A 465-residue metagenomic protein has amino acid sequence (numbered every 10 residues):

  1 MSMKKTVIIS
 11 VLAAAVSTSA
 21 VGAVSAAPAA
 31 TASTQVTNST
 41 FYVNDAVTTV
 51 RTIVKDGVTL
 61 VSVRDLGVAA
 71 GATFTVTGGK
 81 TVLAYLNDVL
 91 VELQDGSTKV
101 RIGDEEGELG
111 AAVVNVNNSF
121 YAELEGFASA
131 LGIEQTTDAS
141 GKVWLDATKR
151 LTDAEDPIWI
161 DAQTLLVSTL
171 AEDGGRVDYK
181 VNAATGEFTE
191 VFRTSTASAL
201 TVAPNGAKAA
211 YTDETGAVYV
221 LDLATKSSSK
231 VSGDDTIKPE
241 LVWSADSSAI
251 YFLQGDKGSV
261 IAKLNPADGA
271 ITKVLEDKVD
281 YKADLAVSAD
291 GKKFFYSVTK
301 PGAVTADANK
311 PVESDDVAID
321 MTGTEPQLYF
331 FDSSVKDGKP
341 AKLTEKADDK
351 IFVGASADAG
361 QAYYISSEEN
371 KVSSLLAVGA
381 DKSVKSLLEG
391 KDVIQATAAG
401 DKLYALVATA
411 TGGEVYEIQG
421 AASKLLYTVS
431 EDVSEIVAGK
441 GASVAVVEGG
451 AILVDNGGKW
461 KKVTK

Functional and structural regions predicted by a protein language model:
S2-V177, V181, E187, T201 (+15 more regions): Primary recognition of N-terminal secretory signal peptides and signal-anchoring hydrophobic helices
T148-T152, E190-S195, V231-T236, L275-V279 (+4 more regions): Surface loop/turn motifs at the tips and blade-to-blade linkers of beta-strand repeat domains
V181-N182, L221-L223, A262-P266, Y329-S333 (+4 more regions): Hydrophobic/aromatic beta-strand positions that recur at structurally equivalent sites within the blades
A197-A199, P204-V220, D234-P239, L253-K263: Glycine- and small hydrophobic-enriched segments that form the cores of compact globular domains
S232, E240-Q254, I261-A262, V274-L275 (+1 more regions): Long, internal scaffold/assembly segments composed of regular secondary structure
S297-G323, S367: Short, conserved, GDST-rich strand-edge loop motifs in beta-rich repeat architectures
E389-Y416: Loop/turn-rich, solvent-exposed surfaces of beta-rich toroidal or solenoidal domains
T397, L406-V407, V447, N456-K465: Extended, charge-rich intrinsically disordered regulatory tails
